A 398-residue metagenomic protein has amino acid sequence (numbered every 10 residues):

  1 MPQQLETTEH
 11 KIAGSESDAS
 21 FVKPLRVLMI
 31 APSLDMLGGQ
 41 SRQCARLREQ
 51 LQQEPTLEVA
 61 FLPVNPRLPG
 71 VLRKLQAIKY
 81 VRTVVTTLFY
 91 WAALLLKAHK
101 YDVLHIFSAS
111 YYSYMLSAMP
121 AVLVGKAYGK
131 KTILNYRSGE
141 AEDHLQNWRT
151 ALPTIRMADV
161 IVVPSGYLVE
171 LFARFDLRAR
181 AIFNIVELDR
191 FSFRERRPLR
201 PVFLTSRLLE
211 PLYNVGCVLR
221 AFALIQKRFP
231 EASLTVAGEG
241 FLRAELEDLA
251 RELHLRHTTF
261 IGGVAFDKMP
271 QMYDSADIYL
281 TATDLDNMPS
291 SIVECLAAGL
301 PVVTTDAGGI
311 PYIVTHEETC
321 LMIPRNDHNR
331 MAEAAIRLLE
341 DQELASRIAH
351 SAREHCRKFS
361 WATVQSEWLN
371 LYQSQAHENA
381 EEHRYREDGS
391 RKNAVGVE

Functional and structural regions predicted by a protein language model:
R26-I30, E195-Q226, T235, E239: Conserved donor-binding/catalytic core segment of Leloir-type glycosyltransferases
I155-S192: Donor nucleotide-sugar binding/catalytic pocket of nucleotide-sugar-dependent glycosyltransferases
E247-V264: Nucleotide-activated donor-binding/catalytic signature segment of Leloir-type glycosyltransferases, i.e., the conserved
G263-V264, Q271-A276: Short alpha-helical donor nucleotide-sugar binding micro-motif in glycosyltransferases
D284: Aromatic "clamp/platform" in nucleotide-sugar-dependent glycosyltransferases that forms part of the donor/acceptor
P301-T304, V314: Short hydrophobic beta-strand element within catalytic cores of glycosyltransferases and related nucleotide-activated
H316-E317, L321-H328, R337-Q342: Conserved acidic donor-binding segment of nucleotide-sugar-dependent glycosyltransferases
R330, R337, L344-K358, E367-N370: A short, well-ordered alpha-helix in the C-terminal region of glycosyltransferases
